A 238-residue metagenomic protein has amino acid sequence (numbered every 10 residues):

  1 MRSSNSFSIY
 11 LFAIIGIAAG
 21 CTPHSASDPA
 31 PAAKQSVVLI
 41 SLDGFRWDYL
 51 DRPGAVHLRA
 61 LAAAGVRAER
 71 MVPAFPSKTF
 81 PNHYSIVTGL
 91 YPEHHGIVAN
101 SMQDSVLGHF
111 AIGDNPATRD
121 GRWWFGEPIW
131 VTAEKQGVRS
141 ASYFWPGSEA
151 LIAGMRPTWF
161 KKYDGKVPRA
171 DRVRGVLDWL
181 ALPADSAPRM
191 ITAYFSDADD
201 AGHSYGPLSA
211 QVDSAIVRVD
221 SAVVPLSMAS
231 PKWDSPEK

Functional and structural regions predicted by a protein language model:
M1-L11: Bacterial N-terminal signal peptides that target proteins for export
I17-G20: C-terminal motif of bacterial Sec signal peptides marking the signal peptidase cleavage site
P23-R67: Active-site-proximal N-terminal segment of extracellular/periplasmic enzymes that hydrolyze or transfer
A33-V37, A64-A68, K135-A141, D185-I191 (+1 more regions): Loop/turn elements at helix/coil->beta-strand transitions in domains of secreted/extracellular proteins
L39, H57, R218-K238: Metal-dependent active-site segment of extracytoplasmic phospho-/sulfohydrolases and closely related
D43, L61, I86, A133 (+1 more regions): A residue-level signal for conserved active-site and pocket-lining positions in enzyme catalytic cores
D48-H95: Short, structured active-site-proximal loop/turn typified by the sulfatase FGly-forming signature C/S-X-P-X-R
L90-A210, A215: His/Asp/Glu-rich, glycine-adjacent segments that coordinate divalent cations and/or stabilize oxyanion chemistry on
